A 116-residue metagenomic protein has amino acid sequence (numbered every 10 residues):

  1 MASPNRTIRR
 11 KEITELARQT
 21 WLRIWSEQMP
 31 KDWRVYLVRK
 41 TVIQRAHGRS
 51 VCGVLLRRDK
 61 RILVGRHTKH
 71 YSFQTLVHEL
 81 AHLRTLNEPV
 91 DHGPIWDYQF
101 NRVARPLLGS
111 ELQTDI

Functional and structural regions predicted by a protein language model:
M1-Q74, L83-I116: Active-site-proximal or metal-binding-adjacent scaffold patches in catalytic folds
E79: Walker B catalytic acidic pair
